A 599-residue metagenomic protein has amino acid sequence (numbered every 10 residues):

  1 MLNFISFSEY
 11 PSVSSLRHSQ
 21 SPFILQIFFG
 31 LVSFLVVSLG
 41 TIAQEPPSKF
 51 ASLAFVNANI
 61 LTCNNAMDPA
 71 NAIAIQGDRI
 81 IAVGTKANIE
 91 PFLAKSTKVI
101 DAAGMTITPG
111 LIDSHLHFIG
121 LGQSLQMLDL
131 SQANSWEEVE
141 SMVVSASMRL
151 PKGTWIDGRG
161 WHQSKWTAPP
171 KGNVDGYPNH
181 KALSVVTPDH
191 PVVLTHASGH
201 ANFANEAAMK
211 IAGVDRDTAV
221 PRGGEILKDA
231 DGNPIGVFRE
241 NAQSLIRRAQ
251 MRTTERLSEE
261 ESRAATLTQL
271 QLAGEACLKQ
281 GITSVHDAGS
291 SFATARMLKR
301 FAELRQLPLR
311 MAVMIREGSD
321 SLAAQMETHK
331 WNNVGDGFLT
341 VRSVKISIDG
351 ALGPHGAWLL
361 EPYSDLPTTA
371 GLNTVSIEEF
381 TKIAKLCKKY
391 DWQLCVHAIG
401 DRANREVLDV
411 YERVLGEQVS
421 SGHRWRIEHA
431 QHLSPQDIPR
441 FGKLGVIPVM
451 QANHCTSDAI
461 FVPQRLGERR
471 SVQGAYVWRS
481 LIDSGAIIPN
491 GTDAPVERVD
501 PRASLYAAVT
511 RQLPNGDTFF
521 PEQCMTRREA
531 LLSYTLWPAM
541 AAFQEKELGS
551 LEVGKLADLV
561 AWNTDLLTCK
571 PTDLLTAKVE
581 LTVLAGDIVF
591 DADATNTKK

Functional and structural regions predicted by a protein language model:
M1-I24: N-terminal secretory signal peptides that target proteins for export/translocation
Q26-S38: Bacterial N-terminal signal peptides
L35-S48: Bacterial Sec-dependent signal peptides at the C-terminal "C-region" and cleavage site
E45-V56, L61, N65-E327, R342 (+7 more regions): Divalent metal-binding segments
A302-L304, K330-D336, S420, G442-K443: Acidic (Asp/Glu)-rich catalytic clusters
F338-H355, V446-T456: Non-cysteine beta-strand/loop elements that form the S-adenosyl-L-methionine
A384-C395, I399-W425, H429-A430, P435-P439 (+3 more regions): His/Asp/Glu-enriched, well-ordered alpha-helical/loop segment that forms or immediately abuts the divalent-metal
A592-K599: Extracellular/periplasmic ectodomains of large secreted or surface enzymes and adhesion receptors
